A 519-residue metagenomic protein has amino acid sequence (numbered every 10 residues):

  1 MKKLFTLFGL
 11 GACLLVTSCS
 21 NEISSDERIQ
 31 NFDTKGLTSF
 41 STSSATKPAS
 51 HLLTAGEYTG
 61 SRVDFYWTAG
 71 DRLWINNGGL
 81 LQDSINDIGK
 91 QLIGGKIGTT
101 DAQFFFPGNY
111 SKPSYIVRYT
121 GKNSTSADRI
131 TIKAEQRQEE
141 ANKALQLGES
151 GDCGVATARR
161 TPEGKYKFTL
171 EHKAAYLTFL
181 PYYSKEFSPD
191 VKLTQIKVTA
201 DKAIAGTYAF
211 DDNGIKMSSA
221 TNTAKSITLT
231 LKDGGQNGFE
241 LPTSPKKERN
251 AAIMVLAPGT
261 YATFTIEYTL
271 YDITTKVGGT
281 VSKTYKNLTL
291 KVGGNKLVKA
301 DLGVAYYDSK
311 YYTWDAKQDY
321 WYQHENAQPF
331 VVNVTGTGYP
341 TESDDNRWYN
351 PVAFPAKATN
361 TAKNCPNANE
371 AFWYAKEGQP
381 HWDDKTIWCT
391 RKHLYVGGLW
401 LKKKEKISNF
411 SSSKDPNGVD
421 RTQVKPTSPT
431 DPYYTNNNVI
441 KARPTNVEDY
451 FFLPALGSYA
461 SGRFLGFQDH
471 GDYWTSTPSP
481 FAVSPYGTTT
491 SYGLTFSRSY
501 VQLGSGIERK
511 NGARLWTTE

Functional and structural regions predicted by a protein language model:
K2-D384, W388, Y395-W400, F410: Sec-type signal peptide cleavage vicinity
C389, V396-E519: C-terminal, surface-exposed recognition/capping segments
